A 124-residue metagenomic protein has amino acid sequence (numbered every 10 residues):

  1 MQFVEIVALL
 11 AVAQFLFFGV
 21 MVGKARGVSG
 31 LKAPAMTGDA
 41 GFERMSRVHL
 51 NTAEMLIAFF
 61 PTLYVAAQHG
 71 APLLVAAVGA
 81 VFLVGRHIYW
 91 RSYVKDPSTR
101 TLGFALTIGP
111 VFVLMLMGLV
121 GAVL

Functional and structural regions predicted by a protein language model:
M1-G30: N-terminal signal-anchor transmembrane alpha helix
A11-Q14, F18, V81, G85-I88 (+1 more regions): Membrane-embedded alpha-helical transmembrane segments of multi-pass integral membrane proteins
V20-S46: Cytosolic, membrane-interface loops and tails of multi-pass inner-membrane proteins
E43-N51, A76: Short, amphipathic, aromatic/basic-enriched membrane-interface segments that mark the entry/exit of transmembrane
L50-L63, V111: Core segments of transmembrane alpha-helices that mediate helix-helix packing or line hydrophobic substrate/ligand
I57-V75: Alpha-helical transmembrane segments and their membrane-interface junctions in multi-pass membrane proteins
I88-F112: Interfacial loop-to-transmembrane junctions
L116-L124: Juxtamembrane boundary at the C-terminal end of a transmembrane helix
